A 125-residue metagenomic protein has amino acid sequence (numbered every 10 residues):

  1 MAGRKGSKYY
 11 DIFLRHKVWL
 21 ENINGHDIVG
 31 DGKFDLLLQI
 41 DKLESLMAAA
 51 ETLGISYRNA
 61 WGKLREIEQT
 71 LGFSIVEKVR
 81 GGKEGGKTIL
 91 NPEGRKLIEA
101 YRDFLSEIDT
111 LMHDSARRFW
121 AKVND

Functional and structural regions predicted by a protein language model:
Y10-G25: Short, Lys/Arg-enriched N-terminal segment that forms or immediately precedes the first helix of a structured domain
L36-L37: Short alpha-helical "packing" element that flanks the helix-turn-helix/winged-helix DNA-binding module
L43-A50: Short helix-boundary/capping micro-motifs
R58-N59: Key DNA-contact positions within bacterial/archaeal DNA-binding proteins
K63: Residues within the DNA-recognition helix of helix-turn-helix
Q69-S74: Residue cluster at the C-terminal edge of the helix-turn-helix DNA-binding motif
K78-D103: Basic, amphipathic "hinge/linker" alpha-helix immediately C-terminal to the N-terminal HTH DNA-binding motif
R95-D125: Helix-turn-helix/homeodomain-like alpha-helical modules used for DNA recognition and transcription-factor dimerization
